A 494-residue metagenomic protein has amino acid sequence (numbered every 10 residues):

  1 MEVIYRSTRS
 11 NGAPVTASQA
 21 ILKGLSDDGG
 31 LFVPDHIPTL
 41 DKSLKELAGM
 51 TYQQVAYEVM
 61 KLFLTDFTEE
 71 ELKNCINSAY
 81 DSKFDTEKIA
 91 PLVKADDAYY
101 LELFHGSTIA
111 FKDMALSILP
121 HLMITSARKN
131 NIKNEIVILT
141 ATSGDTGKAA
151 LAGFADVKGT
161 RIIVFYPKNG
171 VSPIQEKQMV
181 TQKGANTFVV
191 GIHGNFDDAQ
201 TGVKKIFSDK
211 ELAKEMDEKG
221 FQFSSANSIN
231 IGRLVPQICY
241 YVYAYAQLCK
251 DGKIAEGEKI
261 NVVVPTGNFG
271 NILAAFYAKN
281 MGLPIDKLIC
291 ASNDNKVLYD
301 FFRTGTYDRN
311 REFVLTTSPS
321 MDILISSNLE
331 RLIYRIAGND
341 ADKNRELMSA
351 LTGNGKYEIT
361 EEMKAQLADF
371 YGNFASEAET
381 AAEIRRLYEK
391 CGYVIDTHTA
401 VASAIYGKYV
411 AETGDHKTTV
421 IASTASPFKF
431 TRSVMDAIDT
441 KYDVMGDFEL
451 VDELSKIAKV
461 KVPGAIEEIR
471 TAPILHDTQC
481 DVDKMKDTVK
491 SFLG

Functional and structural regions predicted by a protein language model:
M1-G494: PLP-dependent amino-acid enzyme catalytic core
